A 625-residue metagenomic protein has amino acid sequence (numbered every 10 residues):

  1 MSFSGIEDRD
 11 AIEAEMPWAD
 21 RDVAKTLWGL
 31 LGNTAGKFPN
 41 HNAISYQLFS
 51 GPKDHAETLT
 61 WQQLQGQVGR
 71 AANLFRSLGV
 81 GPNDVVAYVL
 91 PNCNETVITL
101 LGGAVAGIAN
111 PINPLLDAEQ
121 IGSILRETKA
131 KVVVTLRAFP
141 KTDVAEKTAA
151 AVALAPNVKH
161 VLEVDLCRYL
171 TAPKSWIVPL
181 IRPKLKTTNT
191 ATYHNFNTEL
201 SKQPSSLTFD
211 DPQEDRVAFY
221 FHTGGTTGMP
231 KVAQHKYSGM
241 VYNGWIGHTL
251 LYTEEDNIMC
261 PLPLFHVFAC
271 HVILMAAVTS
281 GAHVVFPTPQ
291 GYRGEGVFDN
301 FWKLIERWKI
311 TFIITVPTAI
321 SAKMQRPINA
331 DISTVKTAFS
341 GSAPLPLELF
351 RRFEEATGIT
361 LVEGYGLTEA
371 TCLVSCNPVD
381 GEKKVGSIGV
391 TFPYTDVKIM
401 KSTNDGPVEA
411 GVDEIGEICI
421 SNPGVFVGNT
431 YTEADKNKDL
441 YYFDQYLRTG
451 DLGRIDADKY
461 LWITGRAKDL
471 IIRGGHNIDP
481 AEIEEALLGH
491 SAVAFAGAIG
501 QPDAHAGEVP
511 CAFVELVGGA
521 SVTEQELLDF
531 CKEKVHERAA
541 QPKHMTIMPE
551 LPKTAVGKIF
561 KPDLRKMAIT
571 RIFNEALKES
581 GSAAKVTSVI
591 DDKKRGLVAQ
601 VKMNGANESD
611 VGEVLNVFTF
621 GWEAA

Functional and structural regions predicted by a protein language model:
V23, A43-C93, V97-L100, D117-G122 (+3 more regions): Conserved AMP-binding/adenylate-forming core of the ANL superfamily
A24, P39-N42, E163, R168 (+4 more regions): Conserved pre-ATP/AMP-binding loop-to-beta segment of ANL
T58-Q62, F209, A218-Y242: Conserved AMP-binding A3 loop
Q65-R70, E199-S205, A233-E254, I320 (+1 more regions): Conserved structural elements of the adenylate-forming
A104, V241-C260, F265-T311, R326: Conserved AMP-binding/adenylation subdomain of ANL enzymes
I108-T198: Structural core segment of the AMP-binding/adenylate-forming
L116-S123, V133-R137, E306, I313 (+10 more regions): AMP-binding/adenylate-forming catalytic core of the ANL superfamily
P287, T337-A338, L345-G364, T368-L461 (+3 more regions): Conserved AMP-binding/adenylate-forming
